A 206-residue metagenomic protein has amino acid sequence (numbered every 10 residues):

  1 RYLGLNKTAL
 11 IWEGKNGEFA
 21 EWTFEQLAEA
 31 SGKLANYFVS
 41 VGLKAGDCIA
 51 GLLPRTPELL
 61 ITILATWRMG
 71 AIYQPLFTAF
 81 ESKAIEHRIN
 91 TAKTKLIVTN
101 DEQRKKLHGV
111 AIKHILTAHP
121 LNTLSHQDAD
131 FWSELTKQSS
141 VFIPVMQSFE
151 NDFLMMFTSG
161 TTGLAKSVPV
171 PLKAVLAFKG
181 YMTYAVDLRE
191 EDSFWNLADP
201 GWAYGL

Functional and structural regions predicted by a protein language model:
R1-W22, T123-H126, M155: AMP-dependent adenylate-forming
T8, T117, D128, L135-F157 (+2 more regions): Conserved pre-ATP/AMP-binding loop-to-beta segment of ANL
A20-E25, F153-A177: Conserved AMP-binding A3 loop
A20-W22, N36-F80, L197-P200: Conserved AMP-binding/adenylate-forming
L27, S31, I49, T66 (+4 more regions): Adenylate-forming
S31-G32, V168-D187: Conserved structural elements of the adenylate-forming
G51, A185-L206: Conserved AMP-binding loop of ANL adenylate-forming enzymes
L64-E134: Structural core segment of the AMP-binding/adenylate-forming
